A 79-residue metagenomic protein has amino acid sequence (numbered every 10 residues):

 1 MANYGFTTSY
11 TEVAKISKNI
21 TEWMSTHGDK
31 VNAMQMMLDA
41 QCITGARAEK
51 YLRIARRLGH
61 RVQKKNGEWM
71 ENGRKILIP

Functional and structural regions predicted by a protein language model:
A2-S17: Short alpha-helical segments that sit at the start of domains
A14-K30: Short amphipathic alpha-helical interface segments
G28, Y51, K65-N66, M70: Exposed regions on extracellular, virion, or secretory-pathway luminal proteins
D29-L38: Short acidic, hydrophobic short linear motifs in intrinsically disordered regions
Q41-K50: Short, basic interhelical loop/turn and adjoining N-cap of the next helix at nucleic-acid- or acidic-partner-contacting
G59-K65: A short, conserved structural fragment
E68-P79: Short, cationic-aromatic polyanion-contact patches
